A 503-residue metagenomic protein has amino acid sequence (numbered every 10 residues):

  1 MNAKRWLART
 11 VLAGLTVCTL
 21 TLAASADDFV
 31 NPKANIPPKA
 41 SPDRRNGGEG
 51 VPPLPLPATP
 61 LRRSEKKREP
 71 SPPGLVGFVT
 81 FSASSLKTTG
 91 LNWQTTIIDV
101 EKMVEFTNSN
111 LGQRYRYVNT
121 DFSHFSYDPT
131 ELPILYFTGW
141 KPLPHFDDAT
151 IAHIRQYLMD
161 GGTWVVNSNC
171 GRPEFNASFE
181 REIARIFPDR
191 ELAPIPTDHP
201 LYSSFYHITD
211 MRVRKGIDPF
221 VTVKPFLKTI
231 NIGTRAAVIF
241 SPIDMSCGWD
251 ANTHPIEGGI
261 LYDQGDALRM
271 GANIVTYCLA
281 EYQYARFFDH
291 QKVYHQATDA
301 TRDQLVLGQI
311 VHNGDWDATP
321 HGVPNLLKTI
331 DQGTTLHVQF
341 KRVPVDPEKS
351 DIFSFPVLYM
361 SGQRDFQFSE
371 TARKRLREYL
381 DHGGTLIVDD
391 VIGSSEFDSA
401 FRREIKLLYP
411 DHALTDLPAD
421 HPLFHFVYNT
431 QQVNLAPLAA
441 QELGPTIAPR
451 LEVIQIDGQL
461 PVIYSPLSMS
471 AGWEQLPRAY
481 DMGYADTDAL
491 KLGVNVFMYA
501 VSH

Functional and structural regions predicted by a protein language model:
N2-G14: Bacterial N-terminal signal peptides that target proteins for export
V17-S25: C-terminal segment of classical bacterial N-terminal signal peptides
A26-I134, T138-P142, M245-S246, T253-V357 (+3 more regions): Aromatic-Pro/Gly-enriched surface loop or interdomain linker that acts as a lid/target-recognition segment
V51, P73, K87, G171-N252 (+6 more regions): An acidic, glycine-rich "communication" segment
I97-V104, I151, R155, N176-E180 (+7 more regions): Extracytoplasmic/secreted envelope proteins and their assembly/folding machinery, especially bacterial periplasmic
L111, G162, I183-R190, C278 (+5 more regions): A generic secondary-structure signal for well-formed alpha-helical elements
L111-S123, V166-C170, R190-D198, Y284-H290 (+3 more regions): Surface-exposed patches in mature extracellular/periplasmic domains of secreted proteins
I134-N176, V357-D398: Short alpha-beta junction capping motif
